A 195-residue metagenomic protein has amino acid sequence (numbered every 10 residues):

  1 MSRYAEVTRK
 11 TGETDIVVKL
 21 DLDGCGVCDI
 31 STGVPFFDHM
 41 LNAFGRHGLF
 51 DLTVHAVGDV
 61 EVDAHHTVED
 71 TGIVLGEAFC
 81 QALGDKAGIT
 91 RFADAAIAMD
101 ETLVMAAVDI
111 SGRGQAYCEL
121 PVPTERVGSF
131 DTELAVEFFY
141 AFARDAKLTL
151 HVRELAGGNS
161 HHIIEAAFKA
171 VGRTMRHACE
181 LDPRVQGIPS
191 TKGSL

Functional and structural regions predicted by a protein language model:
M1-L195: N-terminal intrinsically disordered, cationic/polar leader segments that include organellar targeting peptides
